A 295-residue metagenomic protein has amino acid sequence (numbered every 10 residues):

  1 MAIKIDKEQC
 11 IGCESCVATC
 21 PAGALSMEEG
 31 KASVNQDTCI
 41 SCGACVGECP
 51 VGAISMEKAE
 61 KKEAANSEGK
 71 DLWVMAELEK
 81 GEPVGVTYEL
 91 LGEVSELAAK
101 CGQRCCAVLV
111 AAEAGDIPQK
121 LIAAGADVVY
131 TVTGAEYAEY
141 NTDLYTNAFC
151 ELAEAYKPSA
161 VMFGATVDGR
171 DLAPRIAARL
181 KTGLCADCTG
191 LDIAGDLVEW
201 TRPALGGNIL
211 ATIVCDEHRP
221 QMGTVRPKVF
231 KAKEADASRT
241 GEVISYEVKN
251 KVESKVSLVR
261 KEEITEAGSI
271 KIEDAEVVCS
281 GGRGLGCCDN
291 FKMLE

Functional and structural regions predicted by a protein language model:
M1-E295: N-terminal glycine-rich FAD/FM-binding segment characteristic of electron-transfer flavoproteins
